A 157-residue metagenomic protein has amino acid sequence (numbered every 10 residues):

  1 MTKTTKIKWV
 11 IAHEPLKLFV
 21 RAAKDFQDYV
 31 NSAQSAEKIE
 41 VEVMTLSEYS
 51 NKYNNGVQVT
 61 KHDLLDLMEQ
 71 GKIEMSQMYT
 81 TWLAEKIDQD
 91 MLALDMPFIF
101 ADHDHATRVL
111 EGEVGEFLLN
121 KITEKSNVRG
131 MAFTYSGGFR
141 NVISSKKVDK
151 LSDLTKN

Functional and structural regions predicted by a protein language model:
T2-F19, A23-V30, I39-T45, K156-N157: Short, well-ordered beta-strand elements
T5-K8, A36, V43-T45, P97-I99 (+1 more regions): A short alpha-helix capping/helix-coil boundary motif
E14, L46-E48, Y135, K147: Residues that form or immediately flank small-molecule/cofactor binding pockets and catalytic motifs
S32-Q34: Asp-box/BNR beta-propeller blade signature and adjacent active/binding-site loops in extracellular glycan-interacting
A36-H62: Early extracytoplasmic/lumenal segment of secretory-pathway proteins
Y53-G56, K61-H62, D66-M75, Y79-N157: Contiguous mixed-secondary-structure segments that line small-molecule binding/active-site clefts of soluble domains
